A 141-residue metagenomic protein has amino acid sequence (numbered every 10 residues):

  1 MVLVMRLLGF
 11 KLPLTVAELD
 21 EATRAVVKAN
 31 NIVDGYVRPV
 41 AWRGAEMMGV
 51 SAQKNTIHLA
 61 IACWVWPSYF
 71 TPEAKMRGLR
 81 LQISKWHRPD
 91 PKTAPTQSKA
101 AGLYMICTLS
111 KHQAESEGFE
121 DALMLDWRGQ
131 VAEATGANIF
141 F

Functional and structural regions predicted by a protein language model:
V2-A25, A29, W42, M48-F141: Helix-start/capping segments and mature chain N-termini
